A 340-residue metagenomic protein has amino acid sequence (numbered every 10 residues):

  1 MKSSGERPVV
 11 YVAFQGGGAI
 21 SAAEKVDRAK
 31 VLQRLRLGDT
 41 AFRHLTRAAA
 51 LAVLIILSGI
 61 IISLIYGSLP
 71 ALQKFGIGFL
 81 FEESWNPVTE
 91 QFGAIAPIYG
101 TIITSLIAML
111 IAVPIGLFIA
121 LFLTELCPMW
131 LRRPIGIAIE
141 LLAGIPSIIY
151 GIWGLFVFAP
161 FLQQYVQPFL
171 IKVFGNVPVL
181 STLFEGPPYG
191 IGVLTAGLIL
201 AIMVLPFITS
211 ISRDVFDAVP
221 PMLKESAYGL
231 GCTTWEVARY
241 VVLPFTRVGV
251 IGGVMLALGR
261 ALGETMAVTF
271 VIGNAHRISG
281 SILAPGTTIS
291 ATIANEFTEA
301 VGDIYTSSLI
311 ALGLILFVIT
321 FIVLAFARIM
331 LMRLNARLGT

Functional and structural regions predicted by a protein language model:
M1-A50, A327-T340: Transmembrane alpha-helical segments of polytopic membrane transport and secretion proteins
V26-A48, L64-A108, P128-M129, G186 (+1 more regions): Periplasmic/extracellular loop-to-transmembrane helix junction in inner-membrane transport proteins
I60-L69, G154-L162, G259, V268: A structural signal for multi-pass alpha-helical bundles of membrane permease subunits that mediate small-molecule
K74-F92, Y150-I202, L283: Membrane-interfacial helix termini and adjacent extracytoplasmic/periplasmic loops of multi-pass transporters
Y99, I103-I111, I115, I119 (+3 more regions): Hydrophobic alpha-helical transmembrane segments of multipass integral membrane proteins, especially permease/channel
A108-I139, A327-A336: Transmembrane-helix boundary motif in ABC transporter permease subunits
I137, L141, I145, I149 (+3 more regions): Transmembrane alpha-helices
V268-F317: Interhelical loop and adjacent transmembrane-helix boundary motif in polytopic membrane transport permeases
